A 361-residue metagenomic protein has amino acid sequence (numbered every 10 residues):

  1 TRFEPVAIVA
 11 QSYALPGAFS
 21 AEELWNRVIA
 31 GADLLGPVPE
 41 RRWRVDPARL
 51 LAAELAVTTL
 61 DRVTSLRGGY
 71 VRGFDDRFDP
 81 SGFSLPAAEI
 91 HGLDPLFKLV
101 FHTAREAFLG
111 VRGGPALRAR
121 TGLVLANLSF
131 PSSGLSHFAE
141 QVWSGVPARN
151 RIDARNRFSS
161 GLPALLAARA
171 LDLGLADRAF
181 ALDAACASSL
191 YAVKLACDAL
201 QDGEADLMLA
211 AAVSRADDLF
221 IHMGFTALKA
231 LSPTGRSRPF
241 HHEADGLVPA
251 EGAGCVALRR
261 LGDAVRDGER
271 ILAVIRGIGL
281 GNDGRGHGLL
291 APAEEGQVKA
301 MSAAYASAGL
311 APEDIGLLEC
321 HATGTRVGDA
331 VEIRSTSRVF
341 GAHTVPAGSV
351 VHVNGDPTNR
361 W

Functional and structural regions predicted by a protein language model:
R2-W361: Condensing-enzyme catalytic core of the thiolase-fold
